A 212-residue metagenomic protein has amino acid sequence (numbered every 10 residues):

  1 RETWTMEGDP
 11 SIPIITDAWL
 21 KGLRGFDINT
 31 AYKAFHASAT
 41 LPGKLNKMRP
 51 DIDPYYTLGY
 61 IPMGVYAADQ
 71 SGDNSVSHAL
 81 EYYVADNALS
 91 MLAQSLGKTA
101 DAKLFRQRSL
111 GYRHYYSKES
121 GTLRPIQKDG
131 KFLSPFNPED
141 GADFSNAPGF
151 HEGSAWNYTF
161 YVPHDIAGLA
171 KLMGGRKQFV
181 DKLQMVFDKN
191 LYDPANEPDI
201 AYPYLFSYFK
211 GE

Functional and structural regions predicted by a protein language model:
R1-T5, I14: Long, structured ligand/cofactor-binding scaffold of large enzymes
G8, I12, G22-E212: Active-site core of glycosidic bond-cleaving carbohydrate-active enzymes
